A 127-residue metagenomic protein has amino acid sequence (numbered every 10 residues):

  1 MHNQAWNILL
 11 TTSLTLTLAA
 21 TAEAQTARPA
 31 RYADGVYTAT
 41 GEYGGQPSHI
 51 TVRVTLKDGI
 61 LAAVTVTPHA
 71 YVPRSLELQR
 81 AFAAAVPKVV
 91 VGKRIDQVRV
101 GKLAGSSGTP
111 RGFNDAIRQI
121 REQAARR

Functional and structural regions predicted by a protein language model:
M1-L10: Bacterial N-terminal signal peptides that target proteins for export
L9-T17: Bacterial N-terminal signal peptides
L16-T21, A63-V66: Short acidic/polar alpha-helix capping motifs at helix-coil junctions
A22-T26: Boundary at the C-terminal end of the N-terminal hydrophobic targeting segment
R28-R127: Active-site- and interface-proximal helix/loop "cap" or "latch" segments in soluble metabolic and energy-transducing
